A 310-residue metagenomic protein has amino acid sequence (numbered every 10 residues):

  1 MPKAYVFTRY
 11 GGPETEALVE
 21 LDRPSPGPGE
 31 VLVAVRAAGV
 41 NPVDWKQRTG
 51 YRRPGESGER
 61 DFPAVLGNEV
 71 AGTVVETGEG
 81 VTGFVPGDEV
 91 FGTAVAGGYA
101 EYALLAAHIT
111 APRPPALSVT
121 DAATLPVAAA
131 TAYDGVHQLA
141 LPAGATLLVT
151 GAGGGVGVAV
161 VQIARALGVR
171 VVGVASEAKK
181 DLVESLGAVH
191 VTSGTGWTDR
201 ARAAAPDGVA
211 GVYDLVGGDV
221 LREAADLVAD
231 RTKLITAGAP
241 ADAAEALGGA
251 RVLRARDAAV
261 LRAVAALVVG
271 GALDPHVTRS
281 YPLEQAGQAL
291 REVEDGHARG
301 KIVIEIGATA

Functional and structural regions predicted by a protein language model:
G12-T15, L21-A71: N-terminal glycine-rich beta->alpha transition that marks the start or flank of a dinucleotide-binding site
R48, V70-V95: A glycine-/small-residue-rich N-terminal strand-loop-strand element that serves as the cofactor-binding glycine loop
V75, V172-V174, I235: Conserved beta-strand positions in the Rossmann-like core of class I SAM-dependent methyltransferases
V85, P115-S118, A140-T146: Short helix-loop-beta connector
A94-A107: A structural motif shared across PLP-dependent enzymes of the aminotransferase-like
L125-G194: Mid-domain Rossmann-like dinucleotide-binding core that forms the NAD(H)/NADP(H) cofactor-binding site
G196-D207: Short amphipathic alpha-helix with an adjacent loop that forms part of the alpha/beta core around
L215-H276, L283, E305-A310: Glycine-rich phosphate-binding loop and adjacent beta-alpha segment of Rossmann(oid) nucleotide-cofactor-binding
